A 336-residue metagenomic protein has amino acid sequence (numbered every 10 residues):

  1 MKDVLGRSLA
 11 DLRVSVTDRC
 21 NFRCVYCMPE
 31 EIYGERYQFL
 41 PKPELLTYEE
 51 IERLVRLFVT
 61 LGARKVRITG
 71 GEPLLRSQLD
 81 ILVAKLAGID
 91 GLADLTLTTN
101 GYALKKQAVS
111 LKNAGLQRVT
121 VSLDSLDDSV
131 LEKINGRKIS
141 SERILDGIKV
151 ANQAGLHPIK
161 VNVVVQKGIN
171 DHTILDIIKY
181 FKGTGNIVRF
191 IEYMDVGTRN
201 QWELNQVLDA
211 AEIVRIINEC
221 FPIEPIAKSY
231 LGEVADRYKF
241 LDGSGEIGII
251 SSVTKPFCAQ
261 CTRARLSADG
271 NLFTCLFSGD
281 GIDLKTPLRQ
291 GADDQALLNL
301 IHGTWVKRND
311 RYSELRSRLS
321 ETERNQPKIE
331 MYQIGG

Functional and structural regions predicted by a protein language model:
M1-G70, L74-A93: Conserved alpha-helical substructure of the radical SAM core
M1-K2, K255-G336: Radical SAM enzyme core and accessory elements
M1-S15, R23-V25, E31-E35, T60 (+3 more regions): N-terminal [4Fe-4S]-dependent radical SAM core
D11, S15, R67, K160 (+3 more regions): Conserved beta-strand segments that form the floor/walls of ligand-binding pockets within enzyme and binding domains
V16, V188, G270: Residue-level signature of catalytic and energy-coupling elements of molecular machines, predominantly ATP/GTP-dependent
Y37-L45, E132-I139, W202-N205: Short glycine-enriched, charge-decorated loop/helix-capping segments at active-site entrances that position
Y48-I68, L75-I191: Radical SAM/AdoMet-radical enzyme domain recognition
S129, K138-E246, S252, T286: Radical SAM enzyme [4Fe-4S]-AdoMet core and its adjacent flexible, acidic and glycine-rich loops/tails across
